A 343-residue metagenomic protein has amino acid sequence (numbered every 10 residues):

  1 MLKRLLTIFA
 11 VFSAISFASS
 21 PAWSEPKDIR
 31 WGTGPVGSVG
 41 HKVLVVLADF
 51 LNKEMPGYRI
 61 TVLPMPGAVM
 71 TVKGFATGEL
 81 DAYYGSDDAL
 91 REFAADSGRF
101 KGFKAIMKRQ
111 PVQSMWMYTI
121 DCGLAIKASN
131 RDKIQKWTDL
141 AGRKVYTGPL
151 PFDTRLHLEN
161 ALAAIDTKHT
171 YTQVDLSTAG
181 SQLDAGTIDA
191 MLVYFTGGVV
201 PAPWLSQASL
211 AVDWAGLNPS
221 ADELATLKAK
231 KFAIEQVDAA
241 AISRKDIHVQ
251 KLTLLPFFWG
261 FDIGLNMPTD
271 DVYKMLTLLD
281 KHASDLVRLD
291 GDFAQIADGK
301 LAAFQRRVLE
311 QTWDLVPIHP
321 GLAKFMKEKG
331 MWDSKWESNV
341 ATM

Functional and structural regions predicted by a protein language model:
M1-R4: Positively charged n-region of N-terminal signal peptides that target proteins for export
T7-F17: Bacterial N-terminal signal peptides
A18-P26: Boundary at the C-terminal end of the N-terminal hydrophobic targeting segment
P26-E54, Y58-T61, C122-A185, F195-V199 (+2 more regions): Bilobed "Venus flytrap"/periplasmic-binding protein-like clamshell domains and structurally analogous long
K42-T77, I247-V249, T342-M343: Extracytoplasmic small-molecule ligand-binding "clamshell" domains of the periplasmic binding protein/Venus flytrap
D87-D88, D96-A105, V112-Q113, C122 (+2 more regions): Pocket-lining segment of extracytoplasmic ligand-binding domains
A141-N160, K231-L301: Ligand-binding clefts/hinges and TM-proximal coupling segments of bilobed small-molecule sensing domains
T178, F195-G216, K228, D270-M343: An extracytoplasmic/periplasmic, membrane-proximal ligand-sensing/linker region
